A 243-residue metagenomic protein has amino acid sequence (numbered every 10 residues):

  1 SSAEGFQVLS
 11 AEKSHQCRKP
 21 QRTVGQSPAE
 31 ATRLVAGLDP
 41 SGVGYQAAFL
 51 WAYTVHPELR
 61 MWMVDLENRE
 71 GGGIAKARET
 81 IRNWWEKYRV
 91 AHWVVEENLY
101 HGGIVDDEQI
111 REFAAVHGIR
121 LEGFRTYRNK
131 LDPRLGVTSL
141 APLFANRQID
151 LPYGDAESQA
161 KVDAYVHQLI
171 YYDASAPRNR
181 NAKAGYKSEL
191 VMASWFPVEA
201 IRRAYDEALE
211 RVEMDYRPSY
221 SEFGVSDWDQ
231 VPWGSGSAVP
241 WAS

Functional and structural regions predicted by a protein language model:
S1-L38: ATPase catalytic-site recognition across NTP-hydrolyzing enzymes
A36-G37, L50, V94, M192: Structured core elements
A36-Q46: Short acidic, Gly/Ser-rich segments with clustered Asp/Glu that frequently serve as metal-coordination loops in enzyme
L38, K130, K183-Y186: Hydrophobic alpha-helical scaffolding
L50-D173, G234-S243: Mg2+-dependent endonuclease catalytic cores in nucleic-acid-processing enzymes, primarily RNase H-like
I170-Y216: Acidic, Mg2+-coordinating catalytic module of metal-dependent nucleases/exonucleases that use a two-metal-ion mechanism
E207-S243: Acidic, low-complexity intrinsically disordered tails
